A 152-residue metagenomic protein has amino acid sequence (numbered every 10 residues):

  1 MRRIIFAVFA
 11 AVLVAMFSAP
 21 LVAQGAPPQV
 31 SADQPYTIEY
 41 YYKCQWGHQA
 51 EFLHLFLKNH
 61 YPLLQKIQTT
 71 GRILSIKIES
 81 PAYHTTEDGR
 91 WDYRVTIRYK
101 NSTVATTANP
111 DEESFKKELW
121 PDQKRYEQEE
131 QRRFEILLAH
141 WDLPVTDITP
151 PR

Functional and structural regions predicted by a protein language model:
M1-I4, Q24: Positively charged n-region of N-terminal signal peptides that target proteins for export
A7-P20: Bacterial N-terminal signal peptides
G25-S31, K66-L74, D88-R90, T96-T146: An amphipathic, aromatic/His-enriched active-site/gating alpha helix that lines ligand/cofactor pockets
A32-G47: Acidic/histidine-rich, surface-exposed loop or edge segments in extracytoplasmic proteins
Y40, F52, V95, A105: Hydrophobic pocket/interface hotspot
H48-S75: Short amphipathic alpha-helical segments
E79-H84: A cross-kingdom feature marking solvent-exposed beta-strand/loop segments within repeated, beta-rich binding/scaffold
P151-R152: Short, solvent-exposed mixed-charge patches
